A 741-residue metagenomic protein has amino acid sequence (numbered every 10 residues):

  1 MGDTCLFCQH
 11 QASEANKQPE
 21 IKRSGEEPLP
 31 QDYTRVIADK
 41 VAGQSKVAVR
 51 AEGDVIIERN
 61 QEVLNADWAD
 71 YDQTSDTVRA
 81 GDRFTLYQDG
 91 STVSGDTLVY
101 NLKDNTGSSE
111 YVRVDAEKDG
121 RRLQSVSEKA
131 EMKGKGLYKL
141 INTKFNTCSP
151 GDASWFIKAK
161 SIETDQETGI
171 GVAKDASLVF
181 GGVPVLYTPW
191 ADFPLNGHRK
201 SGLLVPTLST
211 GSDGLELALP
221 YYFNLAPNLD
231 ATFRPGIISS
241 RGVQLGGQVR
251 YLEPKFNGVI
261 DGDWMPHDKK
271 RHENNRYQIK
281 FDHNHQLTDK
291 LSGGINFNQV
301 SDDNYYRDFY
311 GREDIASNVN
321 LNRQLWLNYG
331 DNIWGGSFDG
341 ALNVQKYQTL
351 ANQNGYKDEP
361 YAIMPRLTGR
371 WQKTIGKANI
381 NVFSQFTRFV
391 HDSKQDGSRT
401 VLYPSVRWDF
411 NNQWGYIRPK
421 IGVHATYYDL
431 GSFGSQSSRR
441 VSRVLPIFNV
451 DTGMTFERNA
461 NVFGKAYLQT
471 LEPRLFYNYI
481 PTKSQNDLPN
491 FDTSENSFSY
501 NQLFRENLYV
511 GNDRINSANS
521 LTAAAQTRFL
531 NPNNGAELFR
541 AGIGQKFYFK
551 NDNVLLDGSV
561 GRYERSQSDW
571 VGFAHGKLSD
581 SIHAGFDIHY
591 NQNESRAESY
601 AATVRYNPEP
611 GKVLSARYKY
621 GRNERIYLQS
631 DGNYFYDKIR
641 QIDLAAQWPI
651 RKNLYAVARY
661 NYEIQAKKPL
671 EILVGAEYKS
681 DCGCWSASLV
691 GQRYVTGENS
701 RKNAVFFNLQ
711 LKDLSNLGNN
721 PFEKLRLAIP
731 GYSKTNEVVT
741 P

Functional and structural regions predicted by a protein language model:
M1-N142, F156-D175, F233: N-terminal amphipathic/hydrophobic interface segments
S91-N146, P150-S161, D165-P741: Outer-membrane beta-barrel proteins and related beta-barrel translocases across Gram-negative bacteria
